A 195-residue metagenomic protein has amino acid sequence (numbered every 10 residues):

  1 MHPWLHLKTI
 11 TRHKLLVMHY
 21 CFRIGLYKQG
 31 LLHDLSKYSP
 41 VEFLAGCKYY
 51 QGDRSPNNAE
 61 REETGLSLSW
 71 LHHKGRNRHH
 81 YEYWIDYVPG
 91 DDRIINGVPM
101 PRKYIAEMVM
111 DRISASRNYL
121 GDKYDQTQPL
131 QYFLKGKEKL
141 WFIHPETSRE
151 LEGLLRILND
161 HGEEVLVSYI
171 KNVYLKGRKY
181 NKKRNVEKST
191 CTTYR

Functional and structural regions predicted by a protein language model:
M1-R195: Metal-dependent phosphohydrolase cores
